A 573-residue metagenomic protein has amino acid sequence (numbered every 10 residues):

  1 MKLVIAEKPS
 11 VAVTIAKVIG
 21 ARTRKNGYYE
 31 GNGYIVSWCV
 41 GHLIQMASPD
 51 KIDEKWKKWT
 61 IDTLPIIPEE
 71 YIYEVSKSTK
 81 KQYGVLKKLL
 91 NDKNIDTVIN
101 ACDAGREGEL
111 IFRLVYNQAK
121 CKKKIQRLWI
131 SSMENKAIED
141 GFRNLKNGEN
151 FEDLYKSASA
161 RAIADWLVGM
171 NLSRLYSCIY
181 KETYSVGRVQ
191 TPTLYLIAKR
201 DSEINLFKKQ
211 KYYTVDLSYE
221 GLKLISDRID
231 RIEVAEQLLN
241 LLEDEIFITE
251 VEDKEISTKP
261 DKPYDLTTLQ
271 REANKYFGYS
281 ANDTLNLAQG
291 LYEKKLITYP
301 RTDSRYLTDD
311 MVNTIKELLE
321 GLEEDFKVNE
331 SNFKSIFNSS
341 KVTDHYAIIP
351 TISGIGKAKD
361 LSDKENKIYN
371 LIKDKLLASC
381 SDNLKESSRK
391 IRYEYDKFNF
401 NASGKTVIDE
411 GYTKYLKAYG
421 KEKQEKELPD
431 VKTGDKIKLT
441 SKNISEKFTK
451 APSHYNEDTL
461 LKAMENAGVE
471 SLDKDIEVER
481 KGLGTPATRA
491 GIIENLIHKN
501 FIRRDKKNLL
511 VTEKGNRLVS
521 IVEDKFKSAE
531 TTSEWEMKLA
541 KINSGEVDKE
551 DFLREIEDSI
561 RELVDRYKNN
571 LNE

Functional and structural regions predicted by a protein language model:
M1, A101-A104, K181-T183, D253-K262 (+3 more regions): Conserved short loop/turn motifs at secondary-structure junctions
M1-A162, W166, K334, A451: Intrinsically disordered, low-complexity regulatory segments
K2-L3, T79, L90, D96 (+5 more regions): Basic, low-complexity terminal or inter-domain segments flanking catalytic cores
V11-A16, Y180-Y212, D216, D363-I368 (+2 more regions): NTP-handling and nucleic-acid-processing catalytic cores
P49, N94-I99, E220-D230, Q237-L242 (+2 more regions): OB-fold/S1-family RNA-binding modules
Y71-E74, G84, K93, N135-Y219 (+2 more regions): C-terminal or mid-to-C-terminal helical accessory/interaction module adjacent to the motor/catalytic core
A160, I232-Y264, Q270, E530: Metal- or metallocofactor-binding catalytic centers and their adjacent structured scaffolds across diverse enzyme
